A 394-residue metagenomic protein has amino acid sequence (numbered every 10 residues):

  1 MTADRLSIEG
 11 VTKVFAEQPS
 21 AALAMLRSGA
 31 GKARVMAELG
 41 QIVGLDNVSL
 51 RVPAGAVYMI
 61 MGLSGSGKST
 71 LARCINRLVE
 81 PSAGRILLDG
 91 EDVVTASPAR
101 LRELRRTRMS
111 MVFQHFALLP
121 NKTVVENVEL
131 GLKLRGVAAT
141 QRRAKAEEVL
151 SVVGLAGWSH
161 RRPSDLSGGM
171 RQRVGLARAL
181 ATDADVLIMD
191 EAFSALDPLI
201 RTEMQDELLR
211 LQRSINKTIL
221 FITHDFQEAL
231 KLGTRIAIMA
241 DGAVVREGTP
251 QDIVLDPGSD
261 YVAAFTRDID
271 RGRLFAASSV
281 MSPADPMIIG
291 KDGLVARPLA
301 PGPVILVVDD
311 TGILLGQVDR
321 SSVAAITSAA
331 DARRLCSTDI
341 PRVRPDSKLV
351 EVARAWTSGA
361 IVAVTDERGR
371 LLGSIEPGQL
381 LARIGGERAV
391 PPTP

Functional and structural regions predicted by a protein language model:
A24-R34, E91-D92, K133, T140-G157: Conserved ABC ATPase "signature" region
G84-D92: Conserved ABC transporter NBD signature motif
K122-L130: Short coil-to-helix segment of the ABC ATPase nucleotide-binding domain corresponding to the Q-loop/switch region
R162-L166, M170: Conserved ABC ATPase signature
E247-G248, D256, Q317, S374: ABC ATPase "signature
A284-T311, A324-T327, T338-P394: The conserved cystathionine-beta-synthase
